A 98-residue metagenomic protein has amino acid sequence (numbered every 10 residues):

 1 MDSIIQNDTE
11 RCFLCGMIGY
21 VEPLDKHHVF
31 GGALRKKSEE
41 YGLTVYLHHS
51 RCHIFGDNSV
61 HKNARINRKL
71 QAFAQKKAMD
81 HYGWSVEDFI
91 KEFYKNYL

Functional and structural regions predicted by a protein language model:
M1-D25, S50: Short cysteine-rich loop/turn motifs with clustered Cys
M1-N7, R65, N96-L98: Short, Lys/Arg-enriched, disordered terminal segments
E22-D25, L43-L47, A74: Amphipathic alpha-helical interface surfaces
L24-G32, H49-F55: Histidine-centered catalytic micro-motifs
F30-T44: Short linker/helix segments within small regulatory modules
A33, A64, A72: Small/polar glycine-rich anion-binding or flexible loop at a beta-alpha turn
T44-K69: Short Cys/His-centered divalent metal-binding micro-motifs
Q71-L98: Short flanking/linker segments adjacent to small metal-binding domains or redox-active Cys/His motifs
